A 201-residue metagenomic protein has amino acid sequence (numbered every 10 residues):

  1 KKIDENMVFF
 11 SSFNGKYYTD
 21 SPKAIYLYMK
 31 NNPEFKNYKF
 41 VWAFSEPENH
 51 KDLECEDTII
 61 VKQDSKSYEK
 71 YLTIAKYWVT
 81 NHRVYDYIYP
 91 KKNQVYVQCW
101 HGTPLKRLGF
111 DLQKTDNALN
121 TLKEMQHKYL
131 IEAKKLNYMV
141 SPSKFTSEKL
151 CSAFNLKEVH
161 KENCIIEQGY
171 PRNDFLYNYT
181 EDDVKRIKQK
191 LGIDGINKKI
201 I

Functional and structural regions predicted by a protein language model:
K1-K66: N-terminal pre-catalytic "stem/leader" segment of glycosyltransferase-like enzymes
K2-V8, N93, G195-K198: A short, charged/proline- and glycine-enriched loop that marks the coil->beta-strand transition at the N-terminal
F9-S11, V79, V97-C99, V140 (+1 more regions): Structural motif
Y17-Y18, N49-D52, D86-Y89, L105-L108 (+2 more regions): Short catalytic/ligand-binding loop motif for oxyanion handling, primarily in non-cytosolic enzymes, centered on
K23-L27, N32, D57-T121, H127: Extended catalytic core of nucleotide-activated donor transferases of GT-like folds
N37-F40, V95, Y138, C164: Residues at the starts of beta-strands that form the adenosine-phosphate
F44-E46, H82, P142-F145: Helix N-cap/beta->alpha junction signal
G109-I201: A nucleotide-sugar donor-handling region in carbohydrate enzymes
